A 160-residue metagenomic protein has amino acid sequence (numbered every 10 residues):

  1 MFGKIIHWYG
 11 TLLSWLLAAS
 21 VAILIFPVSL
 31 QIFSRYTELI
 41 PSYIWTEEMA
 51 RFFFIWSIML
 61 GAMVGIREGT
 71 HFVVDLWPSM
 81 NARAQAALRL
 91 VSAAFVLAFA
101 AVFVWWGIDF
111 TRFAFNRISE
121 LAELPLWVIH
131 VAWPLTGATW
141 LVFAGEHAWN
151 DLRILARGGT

Functional and structural regions predicted by a protein language model:
M1-T160: Alpha-helical transmembrane segments and membrane-interface helix-loop junctions in multi-pass membrane proteins
